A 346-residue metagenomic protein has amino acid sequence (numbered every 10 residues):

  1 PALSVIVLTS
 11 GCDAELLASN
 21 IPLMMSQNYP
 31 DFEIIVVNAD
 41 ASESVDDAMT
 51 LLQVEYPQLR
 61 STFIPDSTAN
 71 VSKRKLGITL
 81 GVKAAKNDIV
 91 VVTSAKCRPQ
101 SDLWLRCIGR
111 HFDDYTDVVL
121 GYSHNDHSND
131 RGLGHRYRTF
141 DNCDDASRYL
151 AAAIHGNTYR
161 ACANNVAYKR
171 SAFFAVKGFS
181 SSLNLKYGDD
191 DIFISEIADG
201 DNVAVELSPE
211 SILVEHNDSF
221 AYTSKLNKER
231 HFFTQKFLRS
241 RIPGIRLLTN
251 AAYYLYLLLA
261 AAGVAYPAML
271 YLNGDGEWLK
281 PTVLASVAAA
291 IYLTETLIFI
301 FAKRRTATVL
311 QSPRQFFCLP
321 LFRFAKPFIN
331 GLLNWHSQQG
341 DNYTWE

Functional and structural regions predicted by a protein language model:
P1, Y253-D341: Membrane-embedded multi-pass helical conduit in multi-pass membrane proteins, especially envelope-biosynthetic
A2-S4, E33: Cell-envelope/extracellular polymer assembly enzymes that use nucleotide-activated donors
I21-T68: Acidic donor-binding segment of Leloir-type glycosyltransferases
S67-A85: Glycine-rich, basic loop-to-helix element that forms the pyrophosphate-binding segment of sugar-nucleotide handling
V90: Short aromatic/hydrophobic "clamp" motif used to bind/position activated sugar donors
A95-R110: Acidic donor-binding/catalytic loop of UDP-sugar-dependent glycosyltransferases, especially processive GT2
F112, V118-D145, F174, S180-I245: Catalytic donor/gating beta->alpha subdomain of glycosyltransferases that bind UDP-sugars
Y159-Y168, D191: Short glycine- and hydrophobic/aromatic-rich loop-to-beta-strand nucleating segment in the catalytic cores
